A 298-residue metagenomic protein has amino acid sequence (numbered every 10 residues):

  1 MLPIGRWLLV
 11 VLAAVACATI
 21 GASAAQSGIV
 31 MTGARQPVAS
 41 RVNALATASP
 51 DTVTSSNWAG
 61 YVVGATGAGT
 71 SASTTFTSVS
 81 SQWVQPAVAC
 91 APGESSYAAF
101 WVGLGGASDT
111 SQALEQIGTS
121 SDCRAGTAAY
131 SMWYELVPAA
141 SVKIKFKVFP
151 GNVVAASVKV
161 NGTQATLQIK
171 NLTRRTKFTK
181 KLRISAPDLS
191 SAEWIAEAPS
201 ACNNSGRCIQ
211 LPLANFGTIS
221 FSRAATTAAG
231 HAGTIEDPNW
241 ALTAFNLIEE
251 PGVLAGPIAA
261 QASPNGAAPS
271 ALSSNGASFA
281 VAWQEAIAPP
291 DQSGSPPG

Functional and structural regions predicted by a protein language model:
M1-L9: Bacterial N-terminal signal peptides that target proteins for export
L9-T19: Bacterial N-terminal signal peptides
A25-D291: Exposed, interaction-prone regions of secreted/extracellular proteins
